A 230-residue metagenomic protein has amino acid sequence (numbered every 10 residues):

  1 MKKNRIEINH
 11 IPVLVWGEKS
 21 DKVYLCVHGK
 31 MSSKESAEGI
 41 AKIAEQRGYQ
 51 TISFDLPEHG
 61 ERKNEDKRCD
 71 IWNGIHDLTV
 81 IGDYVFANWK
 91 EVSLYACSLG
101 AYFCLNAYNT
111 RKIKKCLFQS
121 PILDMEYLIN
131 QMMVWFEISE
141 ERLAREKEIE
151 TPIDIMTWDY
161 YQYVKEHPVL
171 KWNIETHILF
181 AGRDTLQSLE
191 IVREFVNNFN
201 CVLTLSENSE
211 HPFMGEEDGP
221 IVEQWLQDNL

Functional and structural regions predicted by a protein language model:
M1-E18: N-terminal cap/lid segment of alpha/beta-hydrolase-fold proteins
D21-G29: Short beta-strand element of the alpha/beta-hydrolase
K30-K42, E190: The serine-hydrolase catalytic nucleophile loop
A41-N64: Conserved alpha/beta-hydrolase
G60-F86: Catalytic nucleophile-loop/oxyanion-hole region of alpha/beta-hydrolase and closely related hydrolase-like folds
L94-C97, Q119: Short beta-strand immediately N-terminal to the catalytic nucleophile in serine-hydrolase-like folds
A96-C104: Gly/Ala-rich beta-loop-alpha elbow adjacent to hydrolase catalytic centers
K112-E194, N198-L205, S209-F213, E217-N229: The alpha/beta-hydrolase serine catalytic core
